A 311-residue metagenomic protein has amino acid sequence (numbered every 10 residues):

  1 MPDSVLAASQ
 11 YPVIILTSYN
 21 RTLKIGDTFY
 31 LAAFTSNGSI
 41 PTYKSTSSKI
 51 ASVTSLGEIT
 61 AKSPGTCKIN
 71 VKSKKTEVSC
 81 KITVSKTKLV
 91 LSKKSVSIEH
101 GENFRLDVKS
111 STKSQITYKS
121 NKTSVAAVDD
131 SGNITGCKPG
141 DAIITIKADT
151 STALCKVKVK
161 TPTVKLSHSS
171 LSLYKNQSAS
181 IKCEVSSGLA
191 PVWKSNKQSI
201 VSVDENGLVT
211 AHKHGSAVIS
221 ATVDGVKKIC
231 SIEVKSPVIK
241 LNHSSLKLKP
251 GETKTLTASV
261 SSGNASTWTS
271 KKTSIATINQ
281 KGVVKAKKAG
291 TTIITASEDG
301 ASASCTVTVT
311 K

Functional and structural regions predicted by a protein language model:
P2-K311: Extracytoplasmic soluble-region selector
